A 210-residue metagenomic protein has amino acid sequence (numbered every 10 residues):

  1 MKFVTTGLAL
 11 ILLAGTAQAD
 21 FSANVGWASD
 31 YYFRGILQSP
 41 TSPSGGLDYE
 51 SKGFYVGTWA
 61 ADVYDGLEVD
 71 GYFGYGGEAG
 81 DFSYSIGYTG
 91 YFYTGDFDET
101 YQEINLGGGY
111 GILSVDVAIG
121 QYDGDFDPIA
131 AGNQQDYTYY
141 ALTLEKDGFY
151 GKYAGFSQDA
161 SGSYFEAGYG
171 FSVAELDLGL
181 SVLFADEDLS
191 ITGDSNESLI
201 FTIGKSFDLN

Functional and structural regions predicted by a protein language model:
F3-G7, I11-N210: Outer-membrane beta-barrel proteins
